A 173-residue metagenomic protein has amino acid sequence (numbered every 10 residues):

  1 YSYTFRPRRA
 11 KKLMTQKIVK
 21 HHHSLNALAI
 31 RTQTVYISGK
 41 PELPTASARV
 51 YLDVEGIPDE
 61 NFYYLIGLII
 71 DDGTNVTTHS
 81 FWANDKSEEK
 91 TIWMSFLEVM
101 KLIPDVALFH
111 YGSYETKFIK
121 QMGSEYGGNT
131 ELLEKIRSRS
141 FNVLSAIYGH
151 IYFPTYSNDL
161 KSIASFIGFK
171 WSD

Functional and structural regions predicted by a protein language model:
Y1-E60, E98: Long, highly charged low-complexity segments
R6-P7, T15, H21-S24, D72 (+4 more regions): Serine/threonine-rich low-complexity intrinsically disordered regions
T15-V19, R31-T34, D72-T77, D105-L108: Generic detector of short, locally flexible boundary/turn motifs and exposed helical patches
A48-V99: Phosphate-binding active sites in nucleotide-utilizing proteins
T78-D173: Conserved DEDDh/DEDDy metal-dependent 3′-5′ exonuclease domain
